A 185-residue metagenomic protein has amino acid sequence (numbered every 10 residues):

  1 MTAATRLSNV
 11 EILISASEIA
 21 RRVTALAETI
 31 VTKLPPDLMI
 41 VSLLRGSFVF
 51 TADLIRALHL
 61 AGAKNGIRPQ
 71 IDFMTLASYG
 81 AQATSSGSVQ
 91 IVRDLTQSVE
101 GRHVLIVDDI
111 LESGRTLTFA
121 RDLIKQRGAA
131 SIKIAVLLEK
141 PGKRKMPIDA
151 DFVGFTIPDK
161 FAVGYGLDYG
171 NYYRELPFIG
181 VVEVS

Functional and structural regions predicted by a protein language model:
M1-S185: PRPP-associated nucleotide enzymes
